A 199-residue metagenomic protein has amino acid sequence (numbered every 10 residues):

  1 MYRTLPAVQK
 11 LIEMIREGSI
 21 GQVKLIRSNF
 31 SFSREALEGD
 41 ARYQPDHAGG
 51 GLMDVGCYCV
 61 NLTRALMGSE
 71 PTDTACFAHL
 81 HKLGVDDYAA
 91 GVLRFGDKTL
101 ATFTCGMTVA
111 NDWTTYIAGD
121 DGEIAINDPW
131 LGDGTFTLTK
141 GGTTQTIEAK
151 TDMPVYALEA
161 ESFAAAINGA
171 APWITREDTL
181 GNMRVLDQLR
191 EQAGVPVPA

Functional and structural regions predicted by a protein language model:
Y2-A75, K82: Predominantly a Rossmann-like dinucleotide-binding segment in NAD(P)-dependent oxidoreductases
R3, S33, V109, W173 (+1 more regions): Glycine-/small-residue-rich active-site loops that bind phosphorylated ligands and cofactors
T4-V8, C59-V60, Y88, D133 (+2 more regions): A general structural signal for well-ordered alpha-helical segments in protein cores
L25-F30, D128, G134-T135: Mobile, glycine-enriched helix-loop/loop "lid" segments at the mouths of ligand-binding/catalytic clefts that gate
N61-L131, K150, A160-A171: Contiguous beta-strand/loop segments that form the cofactor/metal-binding neighborhood of enzyme cores
G96, S162-A199: C-terminal helix-rich "cap/oligomerization" subdomain common to oxidoreductases
T115, G132-G141: Short polybasic amphipathic segments
T143-M153: C-terminal "lid/loop" region of Rossmann-like NAD(P)-dependent oxidoreductases
